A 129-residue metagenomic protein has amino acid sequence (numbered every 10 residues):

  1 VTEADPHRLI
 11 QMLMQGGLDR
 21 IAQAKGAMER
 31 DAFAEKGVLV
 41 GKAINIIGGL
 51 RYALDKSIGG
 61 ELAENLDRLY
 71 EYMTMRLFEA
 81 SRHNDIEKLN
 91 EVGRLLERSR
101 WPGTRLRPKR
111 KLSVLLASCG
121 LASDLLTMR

Functional and structural regions predicted by a protein language model:
T2-R129: C-terminal-biased regions
